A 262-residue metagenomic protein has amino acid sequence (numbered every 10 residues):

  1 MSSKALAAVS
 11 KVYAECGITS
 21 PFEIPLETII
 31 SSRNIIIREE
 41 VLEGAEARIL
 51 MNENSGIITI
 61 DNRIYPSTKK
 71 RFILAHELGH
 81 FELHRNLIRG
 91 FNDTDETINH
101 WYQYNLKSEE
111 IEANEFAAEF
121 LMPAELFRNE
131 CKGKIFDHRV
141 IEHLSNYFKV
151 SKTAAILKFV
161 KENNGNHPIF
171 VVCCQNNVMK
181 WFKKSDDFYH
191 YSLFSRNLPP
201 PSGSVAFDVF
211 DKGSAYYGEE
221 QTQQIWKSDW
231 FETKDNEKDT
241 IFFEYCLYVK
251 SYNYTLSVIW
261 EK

Functional and structural regions predicted by a protein language model:
M1-K262: Active-site hotspot residues in diverse enzymes, especially metal/ion-binding acidic/histidine motifs
